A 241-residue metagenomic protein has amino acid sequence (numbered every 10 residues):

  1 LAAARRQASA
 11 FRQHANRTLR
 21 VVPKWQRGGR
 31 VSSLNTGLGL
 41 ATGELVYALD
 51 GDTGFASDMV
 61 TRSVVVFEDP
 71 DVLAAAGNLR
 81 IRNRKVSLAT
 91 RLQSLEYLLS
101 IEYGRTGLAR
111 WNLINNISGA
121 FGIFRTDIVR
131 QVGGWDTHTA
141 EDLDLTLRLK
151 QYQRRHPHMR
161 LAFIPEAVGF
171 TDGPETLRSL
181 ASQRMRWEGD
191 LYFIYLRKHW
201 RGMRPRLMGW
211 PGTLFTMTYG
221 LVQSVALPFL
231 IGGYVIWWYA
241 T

Functional and structural regions predicted by a protein language model:
L1-A3: Glycine-rich phosphate-binding loop and adjoining beta1-alpha1-beta2 segment of Rossmann-like nucleotide-binding folds
R5-P23, G29-G39, G43-E44, S57-T139 (+3 more regions): Long helical/loop segments within the catalytic core of UDP-sugar-dependent glycosyltransferases, especially the large
D50-G54: The conserved acidic donor/metal-binding loop of glycosyltransferases
W111-N112, E175-T241: Basic/Trp-rich segment in TM-proximal cytosolic loops or flexible interdomain/linker regions
T137, K150-G169: Catalytic donor-sugar/metal-binding loop of nucleotide-sugar-dependent glycosyltransferases
T139-L145: Acidic donor-binding loop at a coil-to-helix junction in glycosyltransferase catalytic cores that engages
